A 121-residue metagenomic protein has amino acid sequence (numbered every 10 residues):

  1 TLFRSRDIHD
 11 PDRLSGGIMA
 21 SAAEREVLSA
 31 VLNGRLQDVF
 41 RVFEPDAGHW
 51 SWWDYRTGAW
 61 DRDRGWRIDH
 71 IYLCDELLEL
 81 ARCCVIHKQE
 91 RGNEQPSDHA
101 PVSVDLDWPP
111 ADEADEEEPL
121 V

Functional and structural regions predicted by a protein language model:
T1-L2: Short, small-residue-biased leader/transition segments that mark boundaries at the very start of proteins
S5-V121: Metal-dependent phosphoester-hydrolase catalytic domains
